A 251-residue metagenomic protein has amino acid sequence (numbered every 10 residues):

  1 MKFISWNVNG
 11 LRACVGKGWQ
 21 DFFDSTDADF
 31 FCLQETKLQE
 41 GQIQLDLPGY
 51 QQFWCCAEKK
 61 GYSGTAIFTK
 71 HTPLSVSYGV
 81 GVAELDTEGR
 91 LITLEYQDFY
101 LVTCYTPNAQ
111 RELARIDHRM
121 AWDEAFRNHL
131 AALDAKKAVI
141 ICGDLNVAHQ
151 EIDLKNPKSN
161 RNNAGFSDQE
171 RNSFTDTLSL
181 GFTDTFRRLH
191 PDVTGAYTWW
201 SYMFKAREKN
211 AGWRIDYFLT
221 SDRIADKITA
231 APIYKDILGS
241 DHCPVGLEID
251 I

Functional and structural regions predicted by a protein language model:
M1-L47, Q51, A57-S63: N-terminal, active-site-proximal structural segment of metallo-dependent hydrolase catalytic domains
M1-N9, D98-Q110, C142: Active-site-proximal beta-strand elements of phosphoester/diester hydrolases
N7, F23-G41, L101, L130-E151 (+4 more regions): Active-site beta-strand/loop signature of hydrolases that rely on acidic residues for catalysis
K37, Q42-A109: Structured beta-strand-rich core segments of catalytic domains in phosphoester-bond hydrolases
Q51, E124-A211, I215: Metal-dependent phosphoesterases centered on the DNase I-like endonuclease/exonuclease/phosphatase
K60-S75, M203-D226: Conserved beta strand-loop-helix elements of the APE1-like EEP
K70, L94-Q97, S221-D222, S240 (+1 more regions): Active-site beta-strand termini and strand-to-loop segments that position acidic
G81-V82, P107-D123, K158-N163: Surface-exposed cleft-lining segments at the edges of enzyme active sites
